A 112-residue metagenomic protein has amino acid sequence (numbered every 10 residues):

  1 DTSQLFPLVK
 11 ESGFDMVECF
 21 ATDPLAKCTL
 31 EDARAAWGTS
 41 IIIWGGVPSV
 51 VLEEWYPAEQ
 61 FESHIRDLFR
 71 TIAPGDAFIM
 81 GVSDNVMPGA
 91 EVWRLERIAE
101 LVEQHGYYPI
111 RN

Functional and structural regions predicted by a protein language model:
D1-N112: Active-site loop segments of alpha/beta catalytic cores
